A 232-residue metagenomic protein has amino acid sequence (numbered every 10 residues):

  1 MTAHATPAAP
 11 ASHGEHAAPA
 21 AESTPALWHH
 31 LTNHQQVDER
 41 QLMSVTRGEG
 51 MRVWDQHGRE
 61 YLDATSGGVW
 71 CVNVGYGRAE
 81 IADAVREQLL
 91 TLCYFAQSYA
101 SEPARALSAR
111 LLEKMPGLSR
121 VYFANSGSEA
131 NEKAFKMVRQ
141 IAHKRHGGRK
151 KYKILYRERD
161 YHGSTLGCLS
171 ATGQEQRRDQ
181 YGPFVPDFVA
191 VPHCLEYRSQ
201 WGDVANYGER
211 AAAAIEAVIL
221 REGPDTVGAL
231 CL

Functional and structural regions predicted by a protein language model:
T2-R52, G68-W70, Q88, S98 (+1 more regions): Active-site-adjacent loop/helix segments that line or gate small-molecule/cofactor pockets in enzymes
A21, D83-L90, A109, E113 (+3 more regions): Replace "anionic and nucleotidyl ligands
M43-R47, G75, A79, S101 (+4 more regions): Electropositive phosphate-/nucleotide-binding environments in soluble metabolic enzymes
S44-T46, E113-P116, H146-G148, Y181-F184 (+1 more regions): Solvent-exposed alpha-helices and their adjacent loops that cap or buttress functional pockets in soluble metabolic
G50-R52, R120, K153, V204: Conserved beta-strand and immediately adjacent loop positions that scaffold enzyme active sites
Q56-H57: Residue-level recognition of short loop/turn positions
E60-R149, L155: Glycine-rich loop-to-alpha-helix module at the N-terminal edge of alpha/beta enzyme cores
E158-L232: PLP-dependent aminotransferase-class I/II
